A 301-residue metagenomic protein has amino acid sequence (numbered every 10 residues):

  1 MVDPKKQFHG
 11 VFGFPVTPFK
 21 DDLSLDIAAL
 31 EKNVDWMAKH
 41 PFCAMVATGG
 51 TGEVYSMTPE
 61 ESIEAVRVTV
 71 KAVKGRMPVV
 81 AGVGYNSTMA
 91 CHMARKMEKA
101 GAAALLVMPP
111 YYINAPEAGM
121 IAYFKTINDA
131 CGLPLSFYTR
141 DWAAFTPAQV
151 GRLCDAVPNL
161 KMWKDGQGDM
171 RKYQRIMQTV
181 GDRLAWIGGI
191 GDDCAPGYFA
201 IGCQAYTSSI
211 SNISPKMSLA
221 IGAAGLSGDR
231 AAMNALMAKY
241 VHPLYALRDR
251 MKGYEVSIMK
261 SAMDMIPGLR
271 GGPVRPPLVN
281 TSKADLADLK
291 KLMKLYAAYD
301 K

Functional and structural regions predicted by a protein language model:
V2-F145, R152, V279: Active-site beta->alpha loop and helix N-cap motifs at the rims of alpha/beta catalytic domains
Q7-T17, H40-P41, C194, A200-C203 (+1 more regions): C-terminal alpha-helical cap/extension of soluble enzyme domains
G13-V16, G52-Y55, Y85-S87, D165 (+4 more regions): Short, flexible micro-motifs
L30, S62, V66, A90 (+5 more regions): A general structural signal for well-ordered alpha-helical segments in protein cores
P41, M77, V157-P158, L184 (+1 more regions): Structural motif
A47, V107, Y138, S208 (+2 more regions): Residue-level detector of family-conserved "landmark" positions at structurally sensitive sites
D129-A130, D141-L244, R248-K252: Catalytic alpha/beta core domains of metabolic enzymes, predominantly
L135-S136, N159, R275: Glycine-rich phosphate-binding "P-loop"
